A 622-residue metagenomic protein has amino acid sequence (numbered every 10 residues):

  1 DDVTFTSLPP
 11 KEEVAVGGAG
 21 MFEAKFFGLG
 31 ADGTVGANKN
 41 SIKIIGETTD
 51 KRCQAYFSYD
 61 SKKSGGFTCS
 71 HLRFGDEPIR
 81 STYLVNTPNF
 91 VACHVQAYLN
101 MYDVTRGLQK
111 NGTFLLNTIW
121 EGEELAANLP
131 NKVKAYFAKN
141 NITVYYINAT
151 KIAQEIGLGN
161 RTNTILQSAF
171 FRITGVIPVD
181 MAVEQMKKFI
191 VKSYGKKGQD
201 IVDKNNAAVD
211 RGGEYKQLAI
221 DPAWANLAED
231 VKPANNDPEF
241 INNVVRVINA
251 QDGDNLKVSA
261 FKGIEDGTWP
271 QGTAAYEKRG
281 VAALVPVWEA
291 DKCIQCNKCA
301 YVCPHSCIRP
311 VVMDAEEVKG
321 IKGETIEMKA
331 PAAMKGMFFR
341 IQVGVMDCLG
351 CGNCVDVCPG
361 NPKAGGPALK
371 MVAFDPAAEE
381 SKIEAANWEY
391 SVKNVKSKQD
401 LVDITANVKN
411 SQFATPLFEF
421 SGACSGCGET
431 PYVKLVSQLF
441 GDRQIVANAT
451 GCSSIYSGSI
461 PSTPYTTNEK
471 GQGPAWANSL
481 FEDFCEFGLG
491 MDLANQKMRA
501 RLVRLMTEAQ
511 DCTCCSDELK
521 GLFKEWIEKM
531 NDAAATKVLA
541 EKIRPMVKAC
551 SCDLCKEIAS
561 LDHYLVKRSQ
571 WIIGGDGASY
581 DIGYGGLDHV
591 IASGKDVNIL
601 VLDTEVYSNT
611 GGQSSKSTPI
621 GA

Functional and structural regions predicted by a protein language model:
D1, N86, T174, E482-C485: Extended, charge-rich low-complexity interaction segments
D2-L29, V408-S421: Short, Gly/Pro- and small/polar-rich lid/capping loops
P10-V16, F22-K110, E429-L435, D442-I445 (+3 more regions): Thiamine diphosphate
G18-G30, V35-A250, V318-G323: Active-site cofactor/cluster-binding pocket
L29, G75-E77, H94-A97, N117-I119 (+13 more regions): Fold-independent oxyanion-binding glycine-rich loops and adjacent beta-strand/coil segments at enzyme active sites
L29-D32, I79-T82, N86, A153-G157 (+12 more regions): Alpha-helix capping and helix-loop boundary segments enriched in small/acidic/polar residues
G36-N40, G65-C69, D103-V104, L125-L129 (+12 more regions): Short acidic, glycine/serine/threonine-rich loops at helix termini
V183, G195-C348, V355-W571, T604 (+1 more regions): Ferredoxin-type iron-sulfur electron-transfer modules and their immediate structural context
